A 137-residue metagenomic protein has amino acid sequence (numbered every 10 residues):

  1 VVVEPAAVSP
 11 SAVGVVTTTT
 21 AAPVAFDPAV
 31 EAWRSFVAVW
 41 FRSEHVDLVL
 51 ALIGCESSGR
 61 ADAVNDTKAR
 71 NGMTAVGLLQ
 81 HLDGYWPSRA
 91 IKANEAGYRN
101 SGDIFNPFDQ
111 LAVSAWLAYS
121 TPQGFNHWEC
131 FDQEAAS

Functional and structural regions predicted by a protein language model:
V1-V15: Extracytoplasmic/lumenal low-complexity Ser/Thr/Pro-rich segments of cell-envelope proteins
S11, V16-G59: Export/targeting segments at the very N-terminus of extracytoplasmic proteins
V30-R34, V46-L50, L78, L82-D83 (+2 more regions): Extracytoplasmic/secreted envelope proteins and their assembly/folding machinery, especially bacterial periplasmic
R42, G54-S58, D83-I91, A115-N126: Sec-exported extracytoplasmic/periplasmic mature domains
D62-D66: Short, solvent-exposed loop/turn and secondary-structure capping segments
A69-E95: Substrate-binding/active-site groove segments that recognize and process beta-1,4-linked N-acetyl-hexosamine
R99-D109: A short, structured beta-strand-centered segment in the mid-to-C-terminal lobe of catalytic cores from group-transfer
E129-F131: Sequence contexts marking disulfide-bonded cysteines in secreted/extracellular proteins
